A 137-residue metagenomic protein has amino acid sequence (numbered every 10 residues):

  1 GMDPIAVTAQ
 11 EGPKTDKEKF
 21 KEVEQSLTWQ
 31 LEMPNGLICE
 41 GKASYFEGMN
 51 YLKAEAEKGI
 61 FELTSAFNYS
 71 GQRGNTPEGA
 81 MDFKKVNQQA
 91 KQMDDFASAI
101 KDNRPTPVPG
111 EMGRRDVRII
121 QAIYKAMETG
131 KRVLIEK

Functional and structural regions predicted by a protein language model:
G1-I38, A43-M49, E111: Rossmann-like dinucleotide-binding domain that binds NAD(P)(H)
D3, Q92-D95, I100: Hydrophobic alpha-helical segments typical of transmembrane helices and their membrane-interface/capping positions
E32-P34, E55, Q72: A generic structural motif
P34, S98-K137: C-terminal helix-rich "cap/oligomerization" subdomain common to oxidoreductases
G36-I38, M49, I60, E78-A80 (+2 more regions): Short, mixed charged/polar active-site loops that provide acid/base catalysis or chelate metal/phosphate cofactors
F46-G48, I60-F61, Y69-S70: Short, surface-exposed beta-strand-loop junctions and turns on beta-sheet-rich folds
L52, F67-P77: Short polybasic amphipathic segments
D82-D94: Active-site loop of classical SDR/Rossmann-like NAD(P)-dependent oxidoreductases, centered on the catalytic Tyr-X3-Lys
